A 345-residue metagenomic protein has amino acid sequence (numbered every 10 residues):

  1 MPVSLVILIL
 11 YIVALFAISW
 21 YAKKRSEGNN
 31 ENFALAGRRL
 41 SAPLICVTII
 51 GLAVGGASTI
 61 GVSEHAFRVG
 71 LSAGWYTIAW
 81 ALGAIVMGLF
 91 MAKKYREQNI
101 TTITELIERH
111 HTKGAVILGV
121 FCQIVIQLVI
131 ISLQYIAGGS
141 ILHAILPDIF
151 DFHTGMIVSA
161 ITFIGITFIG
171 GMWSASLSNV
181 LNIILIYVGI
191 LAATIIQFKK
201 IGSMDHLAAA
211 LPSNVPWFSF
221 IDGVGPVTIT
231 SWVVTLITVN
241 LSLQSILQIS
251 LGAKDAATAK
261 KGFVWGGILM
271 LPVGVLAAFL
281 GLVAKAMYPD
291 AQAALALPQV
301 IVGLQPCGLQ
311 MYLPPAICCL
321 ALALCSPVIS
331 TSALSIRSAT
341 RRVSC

Functional and structural regions predicted by a protein language model:
M1-G28, I103-T104, E108-I126, L133-H143 (+5 more regions): Membrane-interface loop-to-helix entry segments
P2-K23, A36, E64-E105, P226-W232: Extracellular loop-to-transmembrane helix junctions
P2-S4, E64-T77, I136-M156, W173-N182 (+3 more regions): Transmembrane helix-loop boundary segments of multi-pass membrane transporters
K24-G28, I60, E64, L89 (+10 more regions): Short helix-terminus and kink motifs of transmembrane alpha helices, predominantly at the cytoplasmic interface
L35-L40, L44, G61-S72, E108 (+2 more regions): Loop-to-helix junctions at membrane interfaces in multi-pass transport proteins
I50, G74-F168, W232-V239, G281 (+1 more regions): Helix-loop-helix module between adjacent transmembrane segments
G83, K260-I268, S330, V343-C345: Interfacial transmembrane-helix starts/ends
K113-I117, I157, A321-C345: Loop-to-transmembrane helix boundary motifs in multi-pass membrane proteins
